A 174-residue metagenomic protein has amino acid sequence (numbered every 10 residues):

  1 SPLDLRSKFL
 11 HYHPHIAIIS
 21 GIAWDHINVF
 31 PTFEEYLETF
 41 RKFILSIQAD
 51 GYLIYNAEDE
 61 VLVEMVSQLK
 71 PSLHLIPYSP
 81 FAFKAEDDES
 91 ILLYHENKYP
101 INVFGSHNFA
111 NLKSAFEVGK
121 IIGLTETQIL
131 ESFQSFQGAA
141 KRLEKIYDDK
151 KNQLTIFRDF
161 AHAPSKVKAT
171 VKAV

Functional and structural regions predicted by a protein language model:
S1-L5, I156-H162: Switch II (G3) loop of P-loop NTPases
P2-H11, T170-V174: Short amphipathic alpha-helices and their capping/turn segments at secondary-structure boundaries
P2-L3, Y36, F40, V167-T170: Amphipathic coiled-coil/heptad-repeat helices and related helical stalk/stem segments that mediate oligomerization
D4, P31, L124, K168-A169: Generic recognition of short, well-ordered alpha-helical segments
L10-T155: Acidic, Mg2+-coordinating active-site environments of NTP-dependent enzymes
F160-V174: AMP-binding/adenylate-forming catalytic core of the ANL superfamily
